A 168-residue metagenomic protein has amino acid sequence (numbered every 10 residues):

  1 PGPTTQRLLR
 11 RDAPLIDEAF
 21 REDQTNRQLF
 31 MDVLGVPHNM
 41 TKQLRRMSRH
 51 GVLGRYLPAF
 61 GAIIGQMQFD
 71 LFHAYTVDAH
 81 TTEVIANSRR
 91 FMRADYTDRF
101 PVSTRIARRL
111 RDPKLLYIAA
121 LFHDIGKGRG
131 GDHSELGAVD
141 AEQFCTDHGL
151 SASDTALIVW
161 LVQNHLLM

Functional and structural regions predicted by a protein language model:
P1: Long, basic N-terminal domains or extensions that often function in RNA/ssDNA interaction or organelle/cellular
R7-R11, L15-H133, G149: Acidic/His-rich, divalent-metal-binding segments that scaffold phosphate/diphosphate chemistry
A86, H133-G149, L157-Q163: An active-site-proximal "capping" alpha-helix that borders the catalytic cofactor pocket
G128, L166-M168: Secretory-pathway/luminal and periplasmic proteins that interact with or process carbohydrate-rich
A152: Promoter-recognition and DNA-melting modules of sigma-like transcription initiation factors and their functional
